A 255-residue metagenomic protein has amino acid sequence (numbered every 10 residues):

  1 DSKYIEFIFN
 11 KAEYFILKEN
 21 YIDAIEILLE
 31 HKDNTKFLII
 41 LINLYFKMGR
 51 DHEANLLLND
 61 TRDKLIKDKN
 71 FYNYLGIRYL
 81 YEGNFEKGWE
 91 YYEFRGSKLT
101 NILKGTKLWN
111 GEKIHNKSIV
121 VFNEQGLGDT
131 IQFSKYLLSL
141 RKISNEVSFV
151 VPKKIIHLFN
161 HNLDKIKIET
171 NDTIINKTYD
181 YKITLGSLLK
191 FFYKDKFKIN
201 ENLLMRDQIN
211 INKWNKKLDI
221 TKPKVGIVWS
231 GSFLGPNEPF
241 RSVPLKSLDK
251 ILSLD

Functional and structural regions predicted by a protein language model:
D1-S2: A detector of tandem-repeat and repeat-rich interaction/domain scaffolds
E6-D255: Catalytic machinery of carbohydrate-active enzymes, primarily nucleotide-sugar-dependent glycosyltransferases
